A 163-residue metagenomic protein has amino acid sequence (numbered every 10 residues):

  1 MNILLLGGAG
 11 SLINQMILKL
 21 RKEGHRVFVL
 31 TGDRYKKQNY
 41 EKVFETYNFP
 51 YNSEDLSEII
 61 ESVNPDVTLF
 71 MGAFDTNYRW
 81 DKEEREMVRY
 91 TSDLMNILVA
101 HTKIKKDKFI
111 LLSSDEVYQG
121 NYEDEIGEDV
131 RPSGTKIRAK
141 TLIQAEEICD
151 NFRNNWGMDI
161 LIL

Functional and structural regions predicted by a protein language model:
I3-E23: N-terminal Rossmann NAD(P)H-binding glycine-rich loop of SDR-like oxidoreductase domains
H25-R34: Conserved glycine-rich Rossmann-like NAD(P)H-binding loop of the short-chain dehydrogenase/reductase
R34-V43: Short loop/helix-cap segments at secondary-structure boundaries that form the rim of catalytic
Y40, Y78-R85, G120-D124: Conserved catalytic-core motifs of eukaryotic protein kinase domains, centered on the activation segment
F49-R89: NAD(P)H-binding glycine-rich loop region in Rossmannoid oxidoreductase-like domains and their noncatalytic homologs
T68-F70, M95-I137: Conserved Rossmann-fold NAD(P)-dependent oxidoreductase catalytic core, especially the SDR/UDP-sugar
K82-D93, P132, K136, K140-I143: Glycine-rich NAD(P)-binding loop of the Rossmann-fold in SDR/ketoreductase-type enzymes
G120-Y122, T135-L161: Active-site Tyr-X1-5-Lys
